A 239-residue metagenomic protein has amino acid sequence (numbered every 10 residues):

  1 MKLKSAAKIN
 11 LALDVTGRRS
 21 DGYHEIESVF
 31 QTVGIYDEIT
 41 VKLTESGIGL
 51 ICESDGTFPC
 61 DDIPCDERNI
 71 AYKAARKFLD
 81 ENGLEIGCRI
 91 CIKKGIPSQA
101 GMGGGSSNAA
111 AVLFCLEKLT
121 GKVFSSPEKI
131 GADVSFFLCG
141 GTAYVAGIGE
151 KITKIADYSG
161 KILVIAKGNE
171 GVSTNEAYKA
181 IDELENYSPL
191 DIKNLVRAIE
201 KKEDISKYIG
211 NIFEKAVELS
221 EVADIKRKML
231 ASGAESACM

Functional and structural regions predicted by a protein language model:
M1-A100, E117-G121, D157-Y158, K167-E170: ATP-binding N-lobe of GHMP and related small-molecule kinases
G17-R18, E25-I35, C65, S98 (+8 more regions): Generic structural "secondary-structure junction" signal
G47-L50, K122-S126, T174, A223: Short, conserved charged micro-motifs
A71, A100-F124, G140: DPxDG-like acidic metal-binding loop motif
V123-I130, I209, R227: Short, well-structured alpha-helical segments that form the helix of a local strand-helix-strand
C139-S236: Conserved, helical-rich catalytic subdomain that frames metal- and/or nucleotide-binding sites in enzyme alpha/beta
M239: Short glycine- and acidic-residue-rich catalytic loops of nucleotidyl-transferase/cyclase enzymes
